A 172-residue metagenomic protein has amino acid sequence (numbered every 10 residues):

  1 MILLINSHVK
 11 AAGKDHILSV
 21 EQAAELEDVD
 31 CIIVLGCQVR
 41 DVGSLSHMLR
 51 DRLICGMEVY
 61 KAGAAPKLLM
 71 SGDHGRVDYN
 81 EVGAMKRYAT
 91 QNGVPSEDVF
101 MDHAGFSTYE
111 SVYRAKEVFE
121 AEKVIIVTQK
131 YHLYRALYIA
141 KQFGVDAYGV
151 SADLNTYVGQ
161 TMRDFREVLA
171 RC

Functional and structural regions predicted by a protein language model:
M1-L4: Hydrophobic membrane-insertion alpha-helices, especially the h-region of bacterial N-terminal signal peptides
N6-F165: A structural signal for short, hydrophobic/glycine-enriched beta-strand patches
C172: Carbohydrate-recognition loop of C-type lectin domains
